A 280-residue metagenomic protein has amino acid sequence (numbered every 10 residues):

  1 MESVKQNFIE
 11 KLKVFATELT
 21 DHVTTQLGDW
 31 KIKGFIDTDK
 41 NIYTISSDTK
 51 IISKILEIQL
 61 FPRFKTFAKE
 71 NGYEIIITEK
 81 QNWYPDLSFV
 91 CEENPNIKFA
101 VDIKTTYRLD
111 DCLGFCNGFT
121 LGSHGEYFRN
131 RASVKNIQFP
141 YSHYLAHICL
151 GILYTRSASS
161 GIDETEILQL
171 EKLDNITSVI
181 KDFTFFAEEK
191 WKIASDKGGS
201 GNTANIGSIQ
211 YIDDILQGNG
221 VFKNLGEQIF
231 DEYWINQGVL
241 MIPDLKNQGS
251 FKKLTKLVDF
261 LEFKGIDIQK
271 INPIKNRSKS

Functional and structural regions predicted by a protein language model:
M1-T78, N82, E92-N96, T105-S280: Nucleic-acid endonuclease domains
W83-L87: Acidic helix-start/capping segments at beta-turn-to-alpha-helix junctions
D102: Conserved active-site neighborhood of enzyme catalytic/cofactor-binding cores
